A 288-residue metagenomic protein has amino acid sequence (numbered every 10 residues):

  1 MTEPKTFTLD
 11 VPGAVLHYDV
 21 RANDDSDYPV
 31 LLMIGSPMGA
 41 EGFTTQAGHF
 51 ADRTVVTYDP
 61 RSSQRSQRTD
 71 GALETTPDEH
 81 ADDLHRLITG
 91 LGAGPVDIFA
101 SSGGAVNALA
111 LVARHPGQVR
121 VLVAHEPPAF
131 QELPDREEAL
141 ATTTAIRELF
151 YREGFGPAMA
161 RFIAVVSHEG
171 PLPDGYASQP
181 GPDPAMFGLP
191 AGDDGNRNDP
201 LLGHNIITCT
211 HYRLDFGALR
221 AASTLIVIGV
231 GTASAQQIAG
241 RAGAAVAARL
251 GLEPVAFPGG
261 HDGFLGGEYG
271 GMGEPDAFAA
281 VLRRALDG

Functional and structural regions predicted by a protein language model:
F7-R68: Conserved HGGG/HGGXW glycine-rich cap/lid loop of the alpha/beta-hydrolase fold
M33-I34, F99, G229-G231: Short hydrophobic segments within beta-strands
P60-S62, P127, G259: Active-site loop/turn elements of alpha/beta-hydrolase fold enzymes, especially the short glycine-/histidine-rich
S62-D97: Active-site loop/oxyanion-hole signature of alpha/beta-hydrolase fold enzymes
G94-D135: Conserved hydrolase catalytic core segment
E138, T142-A145, L149-E253: Alpha/beta-hydrolase
L250-G288: Catalytic active-site module of serine/aspartate enzymes centered on a nucleophile-bearing elbow/loop
